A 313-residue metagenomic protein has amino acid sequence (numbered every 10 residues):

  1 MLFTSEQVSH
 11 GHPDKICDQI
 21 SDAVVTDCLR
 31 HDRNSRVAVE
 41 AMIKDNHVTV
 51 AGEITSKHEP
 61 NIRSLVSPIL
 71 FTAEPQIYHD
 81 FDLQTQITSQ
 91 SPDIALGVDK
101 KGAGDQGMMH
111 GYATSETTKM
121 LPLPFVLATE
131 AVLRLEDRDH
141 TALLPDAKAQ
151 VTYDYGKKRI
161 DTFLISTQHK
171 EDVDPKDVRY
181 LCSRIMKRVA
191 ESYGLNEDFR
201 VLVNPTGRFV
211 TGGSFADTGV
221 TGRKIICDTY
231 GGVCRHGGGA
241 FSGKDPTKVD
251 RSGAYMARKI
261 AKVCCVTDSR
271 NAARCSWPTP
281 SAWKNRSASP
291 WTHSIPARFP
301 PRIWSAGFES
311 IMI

Functional and structural regions predicted by a protein language model:
M1-A38, I43-K44, F125: N-terminal, positively charged regions that mediate nucleic acid binding
T4, N46-H47, S64, P68-T72 (+1 more regions): Glycine-rich, mobile lid/loop segments that gate access to catalytic sites or pores
Q7-V8, H12-C17, K101-T117, V210-C234 (+1 more regions): Conserved phosphate/anionic-ligand binding catalytic regions in large, soluble enzymes, centered on
S9-C17, E59, M120, P124 (+1 more regions): Alpha-helix N-cap/helix-initiation motif
Q19-A23, V126, E130, S252-K259: Short amphipathic alpha-helical face segments that pack within enzyme cores and frequently flank/anchor catalytic
V39-S56, S281-N285: Short, charge-patterned binding micro-sites
K44-D45, A272, S276-I313: Internal helix-turn-beta structural module
D172-C264: Glycine-rich anion/phosphate-binding loop at the beta-strand->alpha-helix junction
